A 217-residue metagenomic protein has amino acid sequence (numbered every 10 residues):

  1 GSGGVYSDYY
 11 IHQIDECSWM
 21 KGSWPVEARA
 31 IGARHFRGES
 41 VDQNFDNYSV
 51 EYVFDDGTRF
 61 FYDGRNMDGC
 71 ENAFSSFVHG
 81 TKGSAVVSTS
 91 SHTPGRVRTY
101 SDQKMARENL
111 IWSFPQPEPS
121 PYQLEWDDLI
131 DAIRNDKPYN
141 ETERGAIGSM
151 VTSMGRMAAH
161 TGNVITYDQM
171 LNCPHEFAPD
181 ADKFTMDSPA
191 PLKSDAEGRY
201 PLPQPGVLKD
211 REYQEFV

Functional and structural regions predicted by a protein language model:
G1-V217: Contiguous beta-strand/loop segments that form the cofactor/metal-binding neighborhood of enzyme cores
